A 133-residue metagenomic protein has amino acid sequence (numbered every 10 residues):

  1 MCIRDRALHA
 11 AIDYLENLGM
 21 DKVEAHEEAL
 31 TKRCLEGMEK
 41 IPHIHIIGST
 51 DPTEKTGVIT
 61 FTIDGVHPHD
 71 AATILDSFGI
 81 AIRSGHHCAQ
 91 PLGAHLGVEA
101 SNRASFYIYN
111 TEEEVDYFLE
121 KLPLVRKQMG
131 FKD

Functional and structural regions predicted by a protein language model:
R4-D133: Pyridoxal 5′-phosphate
